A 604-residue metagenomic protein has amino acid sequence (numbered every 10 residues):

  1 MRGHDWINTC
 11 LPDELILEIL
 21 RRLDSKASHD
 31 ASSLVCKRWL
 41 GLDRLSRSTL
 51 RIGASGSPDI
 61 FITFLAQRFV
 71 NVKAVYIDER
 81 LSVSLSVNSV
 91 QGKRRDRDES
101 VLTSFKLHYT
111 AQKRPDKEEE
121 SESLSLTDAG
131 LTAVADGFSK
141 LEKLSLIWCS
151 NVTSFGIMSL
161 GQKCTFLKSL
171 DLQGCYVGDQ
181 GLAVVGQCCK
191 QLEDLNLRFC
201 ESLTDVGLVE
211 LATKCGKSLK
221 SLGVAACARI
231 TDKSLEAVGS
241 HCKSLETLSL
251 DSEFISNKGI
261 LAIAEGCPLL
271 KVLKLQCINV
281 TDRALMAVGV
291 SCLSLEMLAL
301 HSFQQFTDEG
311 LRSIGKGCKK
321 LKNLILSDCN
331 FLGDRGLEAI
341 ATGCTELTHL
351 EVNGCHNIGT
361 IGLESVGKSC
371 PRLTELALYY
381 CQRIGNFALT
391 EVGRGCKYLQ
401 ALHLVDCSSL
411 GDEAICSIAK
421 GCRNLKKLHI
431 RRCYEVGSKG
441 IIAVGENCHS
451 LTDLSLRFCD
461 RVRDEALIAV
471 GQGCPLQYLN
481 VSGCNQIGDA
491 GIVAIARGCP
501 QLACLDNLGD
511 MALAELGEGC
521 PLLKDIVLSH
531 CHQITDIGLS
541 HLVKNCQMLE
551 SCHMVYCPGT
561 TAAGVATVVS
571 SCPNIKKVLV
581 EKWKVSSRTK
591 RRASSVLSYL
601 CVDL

Functional and structural regions predicted by a protein language model:
M1-C164, K168-G174, G178-G186, K190-A212 (+17 more regions): N-terminal adaptor-interaction module of cullin-RING ubiquitin ligase components
S84-S86, Q91-E120, V206, T213-C215 (+7 more regions): C-terminal capping region of solenoid repeat domains
